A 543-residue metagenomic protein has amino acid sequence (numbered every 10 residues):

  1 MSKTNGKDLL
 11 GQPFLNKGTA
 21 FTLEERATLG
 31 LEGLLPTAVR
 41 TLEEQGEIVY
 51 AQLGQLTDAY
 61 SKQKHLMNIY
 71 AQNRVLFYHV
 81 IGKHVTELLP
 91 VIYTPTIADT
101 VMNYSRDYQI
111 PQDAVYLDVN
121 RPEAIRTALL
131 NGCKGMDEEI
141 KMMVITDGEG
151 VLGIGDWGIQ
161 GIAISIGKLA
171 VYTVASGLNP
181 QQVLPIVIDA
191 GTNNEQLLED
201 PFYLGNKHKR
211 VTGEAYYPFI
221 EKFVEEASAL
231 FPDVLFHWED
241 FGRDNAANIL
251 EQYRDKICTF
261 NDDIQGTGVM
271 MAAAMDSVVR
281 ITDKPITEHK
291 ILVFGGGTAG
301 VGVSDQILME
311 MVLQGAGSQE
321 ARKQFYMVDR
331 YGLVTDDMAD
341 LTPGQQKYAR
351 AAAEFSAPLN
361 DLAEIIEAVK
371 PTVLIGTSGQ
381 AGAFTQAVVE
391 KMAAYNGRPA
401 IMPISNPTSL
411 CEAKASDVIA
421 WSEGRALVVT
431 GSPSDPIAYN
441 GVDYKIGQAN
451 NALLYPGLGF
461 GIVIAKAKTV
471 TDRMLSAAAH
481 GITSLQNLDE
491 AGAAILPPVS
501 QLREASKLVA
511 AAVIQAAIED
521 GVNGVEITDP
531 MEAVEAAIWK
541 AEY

Functional and structural regions predicted by a protein language model:
M1-I257, A516, A541-Y543: N-terminal ligand-binding/catalytic initiation module
L15-N16, D262-D263, T282, P399 (+2 more regions): Adenosine-phosphate binding glycine-rich loop
A27, L31-L34, R106-Q109, V174-Q181 (+14 more regions): Generic secondary-structure signature for well-ordered alpha-helical cores
A128-L130, G153-I164, E195-F202, A246-Q252 (+7 more regions): Short acidic, glycine/serine/threonine-rich loops at helix termini
V183, D233-E239, P285-H289, Q314-K323 (+2 more regions): Flexible, glycine/charged-enriched surface loops at secondary-structure junctions
K256-I257, N261-V373, G524: Glycine-rich phosphate/diphosphate-binding loop of Rossmann-like nucleotide-binding domains
P358-G424, K466: Long hydrophobic segments that form regular secondary structure
